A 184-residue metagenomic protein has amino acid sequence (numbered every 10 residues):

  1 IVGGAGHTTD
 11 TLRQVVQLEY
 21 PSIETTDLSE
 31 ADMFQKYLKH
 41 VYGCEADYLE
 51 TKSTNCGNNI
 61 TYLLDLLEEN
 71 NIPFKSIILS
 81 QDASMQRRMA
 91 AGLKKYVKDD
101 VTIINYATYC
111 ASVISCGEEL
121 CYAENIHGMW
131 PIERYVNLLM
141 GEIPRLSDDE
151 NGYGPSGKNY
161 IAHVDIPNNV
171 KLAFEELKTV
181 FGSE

Functional and structural regions predicted by a protein language model:
I1-G6: Short internal beta-strands
T8-I23, Y37, V41-Y42, A46-E50 (+2 more regions): Extended hydrophobic blocks
Q14, D27-A31, C56-N59: Conserved donor sugar-nucleotide recognition element shared by glycan-biosynthetic enzymes
L28-Q35, A90: Short, surface-exposed alpha-helical segments at coil->helix boundaries
L49-Y62: Short phosphate-binding loop-to-helix
